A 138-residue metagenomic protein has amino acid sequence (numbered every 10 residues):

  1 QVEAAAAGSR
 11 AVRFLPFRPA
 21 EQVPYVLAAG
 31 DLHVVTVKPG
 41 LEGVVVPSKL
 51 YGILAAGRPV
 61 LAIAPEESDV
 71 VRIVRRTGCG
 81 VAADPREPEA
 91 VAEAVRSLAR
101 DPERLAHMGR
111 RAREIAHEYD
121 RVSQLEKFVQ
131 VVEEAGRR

Functional and structural regions predicted by a protein language model:
Q1-P24: Nucleotide-activated donor-binding/catalytic signature segment of Leloir-type glycosyltransferases, i.e., the conserved
R18, S48, R86, R100 (+1 more regions): Residue-level signal for the nucleotide or nucleotide-sugar donor/cofactor binding architecture
P19-V26, H33-L54, P59-R72: Nucleotide-sugar-dependent
V26-A29, I73, A94-L98, I115 (+1 more regions): CheY-like receiver
P65-R96, R104: Change "using UDP/GDP/dTDP sugars" to "using nucleotide sugars
A90, S97, R104-E118: A short, well-ordered alpha-helix in the C-terminal region of glycosyltransferases
R121-R138: C-terminal alpha-helical cap of glycosyltransferases
